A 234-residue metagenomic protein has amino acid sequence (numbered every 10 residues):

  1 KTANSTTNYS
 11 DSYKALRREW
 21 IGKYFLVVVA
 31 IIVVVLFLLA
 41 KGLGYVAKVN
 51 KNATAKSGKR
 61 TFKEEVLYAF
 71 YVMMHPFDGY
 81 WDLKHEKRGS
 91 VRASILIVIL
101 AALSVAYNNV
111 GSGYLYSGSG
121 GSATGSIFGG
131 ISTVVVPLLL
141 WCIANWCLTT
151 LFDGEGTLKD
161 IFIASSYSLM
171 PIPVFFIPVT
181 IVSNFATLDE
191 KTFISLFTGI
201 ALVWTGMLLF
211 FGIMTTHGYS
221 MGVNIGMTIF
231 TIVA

Functional and structural regions predicted by a protein language model:
K1-S12: Alpha-helical protein-protein interaction scaffolds
D11-I32: Juxtamembrane/start-of-transmembrane alpha-helix segments at the extracytoplasmic/lumenal side of membrane anchors
E19-G22, D82-S90, G154, A164-Y167 (+1 more regions): Membrane-interface junctions
I31-V46: Alpha-helical transmembrane segments
V46-K48, E86-I97, V223-I229: Alpha-helical transmembrane segments and their helix-start/interface "positive-inside/aromatic belt" motifs in integral
V46-S57: Short, Lys/Arg-enriched, Gly/Pro-containing loop segments at transmembrane-helix junctions of multi-pass membrane
K59-T157: Selected alpha-helical membrane-embedding segments in polytopic membrane proteins
I131-S132, W141-A234: Hydrophobic alpha-helical transmembrane segments and adjacent short intramembrane/lumenal linkers of inner/organellar
